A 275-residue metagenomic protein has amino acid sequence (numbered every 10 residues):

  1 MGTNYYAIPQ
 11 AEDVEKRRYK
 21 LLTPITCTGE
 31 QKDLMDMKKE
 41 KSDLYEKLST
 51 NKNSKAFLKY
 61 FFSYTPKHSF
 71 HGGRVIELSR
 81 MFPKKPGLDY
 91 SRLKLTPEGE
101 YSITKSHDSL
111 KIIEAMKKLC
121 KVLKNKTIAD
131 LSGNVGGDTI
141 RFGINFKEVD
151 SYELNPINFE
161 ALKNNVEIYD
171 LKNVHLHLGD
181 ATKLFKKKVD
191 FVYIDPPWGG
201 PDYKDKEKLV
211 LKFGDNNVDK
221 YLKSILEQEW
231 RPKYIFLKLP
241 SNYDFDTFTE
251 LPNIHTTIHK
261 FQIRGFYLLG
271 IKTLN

Functional and structural regions predicted by a protein language model:
G2-K124: S-adenosyl-L-methionine
N4-Y5, F57-R80, K84-L88, P232-N275: C-terminal catalytic and target-recognition region of SAM-dependent MTase-like enzymes, primarily methyltransferases
S49-K52, L131, G179, Y193: Multi-pass alpha-helical transmembrane bundle typical of ion/small-solute transporters and intramembrane aspartyl
T96, C120, G143, L226-E229: N-terminal cationic-hydrophobic initiation segments that often serve targeting/anchoring roles
Y101, T182-F185, Q262-F266: A short acidic, often aromatic-flanked loop/helix-cap motif at beta-alpha or helix-coil junctions that lines enzyme
S102-K183: SAM cofactor-binding core of SAM-dependent methyltransferases, primarily the Rossmann-like beta-alpha-beta module
F185-I258: S-adenosylmethionine
